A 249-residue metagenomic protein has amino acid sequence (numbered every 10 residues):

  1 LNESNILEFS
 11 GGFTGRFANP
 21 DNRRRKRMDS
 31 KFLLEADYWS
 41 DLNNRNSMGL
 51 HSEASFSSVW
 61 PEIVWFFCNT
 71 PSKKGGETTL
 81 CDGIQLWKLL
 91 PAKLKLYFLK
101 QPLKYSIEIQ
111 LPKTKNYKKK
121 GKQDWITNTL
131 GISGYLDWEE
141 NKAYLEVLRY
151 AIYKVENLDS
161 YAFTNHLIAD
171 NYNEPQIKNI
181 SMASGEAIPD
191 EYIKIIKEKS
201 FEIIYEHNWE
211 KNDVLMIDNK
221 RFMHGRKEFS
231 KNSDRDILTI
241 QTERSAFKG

Functional and structural regions predicted by a protein language model:
L1-A54, E62: N-terminal non-catalytic cap/leader segment that marks the start of a structured domain
D29-W39, N44-L50, V59-G249: Active-site environment of non-heme Fe oxygenases that use a 2-His-1-carboxylate facial triad
